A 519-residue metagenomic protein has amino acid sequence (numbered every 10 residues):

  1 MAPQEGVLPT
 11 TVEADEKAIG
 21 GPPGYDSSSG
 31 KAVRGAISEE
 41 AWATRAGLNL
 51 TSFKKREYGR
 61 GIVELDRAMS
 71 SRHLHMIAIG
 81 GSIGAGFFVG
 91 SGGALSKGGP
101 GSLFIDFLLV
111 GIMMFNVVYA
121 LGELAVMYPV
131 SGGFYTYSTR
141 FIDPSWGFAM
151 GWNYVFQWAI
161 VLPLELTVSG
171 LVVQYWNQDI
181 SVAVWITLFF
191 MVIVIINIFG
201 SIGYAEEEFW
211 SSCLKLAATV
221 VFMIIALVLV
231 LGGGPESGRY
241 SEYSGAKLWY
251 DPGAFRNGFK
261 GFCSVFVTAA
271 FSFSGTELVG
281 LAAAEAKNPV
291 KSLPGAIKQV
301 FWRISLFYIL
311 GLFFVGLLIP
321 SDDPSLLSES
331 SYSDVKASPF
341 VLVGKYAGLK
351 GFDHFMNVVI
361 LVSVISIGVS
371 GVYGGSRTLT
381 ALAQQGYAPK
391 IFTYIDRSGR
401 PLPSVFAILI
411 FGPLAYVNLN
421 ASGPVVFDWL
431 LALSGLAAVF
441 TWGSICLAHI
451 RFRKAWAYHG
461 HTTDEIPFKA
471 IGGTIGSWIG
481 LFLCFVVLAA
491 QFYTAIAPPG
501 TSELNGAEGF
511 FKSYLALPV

Functional and structural regions predicted by a protein language model:
A2-G92, S96-G101, F115, Y119: Membrane-interface "cap" regions at the ends of multi-pass membrane proteins
S29-A32, E64-L65, N177, S181 (+1 more regions): Helix-loop-helix junctions that connect adjacent transmembrane segments in multi-pass membrane transporters
L65-D66, M76, F87-W185: Extracellular loop-to-transmembrane helix junctions
F107-V110, W176-S201, T219-F222, G238-S244 (+2 more regions): Transmembrane alpha-helical segments of multi-pass small-molecule transport proteins
V130, N153-L166, T268, F273-A286 (+2 more regions): Membrane-helix boundary/coupling elements in multi-pass transport proteins
Y135-R140, E165-I186, A218, G280-V290 (+5 more regions): Helix-loop-helix connectors at the membrane interface of multi-pass transporters/channels
T136, D143, Y175, W249 (+4 more regions): TM-loop-TM module centered on a large, flexible mid-protein loop between adjacent transmembrane helices in multi-pass
W210-S211, Y394-R400, W442-A516: C-terminal membrane-solvent junction of multi-pass transporters and transport-like membrane proteins
